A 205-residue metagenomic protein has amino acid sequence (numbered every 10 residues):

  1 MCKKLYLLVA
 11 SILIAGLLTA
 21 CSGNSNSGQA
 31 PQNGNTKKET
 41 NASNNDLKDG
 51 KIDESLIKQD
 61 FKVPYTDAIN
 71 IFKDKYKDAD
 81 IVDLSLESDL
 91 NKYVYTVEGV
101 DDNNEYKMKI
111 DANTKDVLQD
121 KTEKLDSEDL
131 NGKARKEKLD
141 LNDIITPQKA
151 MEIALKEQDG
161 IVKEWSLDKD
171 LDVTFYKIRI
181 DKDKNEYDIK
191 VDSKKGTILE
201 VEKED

Functional and structural regions predicted by a protein language model:
C2-L7, S22-D83, K121, S127: N-terminal, intrinsically disordered, polar/charged segments of Gram-positive cell-envelope systems that serve as
L7-L13: Sec-dependent N-terminal signal peptides
G16-A20: C-terminal motif of bacterial Sec signal peptides marking the signal peptidase cleavage site
A30-T40, A112-R135, S193-D205: A short, surface-exposed interaction/processing loop segment used at functional sites
G50-E87, A134-D168: Short, non-transmembrane alpha-helical segments in secretory-pathway proteins
K75-I110, K163-V191, E202-D205: Exposed beta-strand-loop-beta-strand "reactive/processing" segments of non-cytosolic proteins
